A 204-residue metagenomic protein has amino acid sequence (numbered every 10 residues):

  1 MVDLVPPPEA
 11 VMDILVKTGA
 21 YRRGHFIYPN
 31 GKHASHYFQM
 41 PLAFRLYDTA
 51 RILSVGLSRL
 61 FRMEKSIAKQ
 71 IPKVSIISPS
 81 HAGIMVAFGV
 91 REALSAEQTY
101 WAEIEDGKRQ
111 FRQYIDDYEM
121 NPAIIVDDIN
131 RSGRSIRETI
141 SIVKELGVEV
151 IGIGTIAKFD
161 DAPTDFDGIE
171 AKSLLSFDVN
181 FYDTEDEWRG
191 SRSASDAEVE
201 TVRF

Functional and structural regions predicted by a protein language model:
M1-K65, R203-F204: Active-site-facing substrate-recognition patch
V2-I14, I140-F204: PRPP-dependent phosphoribosyltransferase catalytic core
R59, F88, E92, S141 (+1 more regions): Short, well-ordered alpha-helices that flank and scaffold nucleotide-derived cofactor binding pockets
S66-S80: Short glycine-rich phosphate-binding loop at a beta-alpha junction
I67-A68, Q113-Y118, E185: Short amphipathic alpha-helix with an adjacent loop that forms part of the alpha/beta core around
I71-K73, M120-P122, V150: A general structural motif
H81-I124, R131-R137: Short, glycine/charge-rich flexible loops or terminal/linker lids adjacent to PRPP-binding catalytic cores
